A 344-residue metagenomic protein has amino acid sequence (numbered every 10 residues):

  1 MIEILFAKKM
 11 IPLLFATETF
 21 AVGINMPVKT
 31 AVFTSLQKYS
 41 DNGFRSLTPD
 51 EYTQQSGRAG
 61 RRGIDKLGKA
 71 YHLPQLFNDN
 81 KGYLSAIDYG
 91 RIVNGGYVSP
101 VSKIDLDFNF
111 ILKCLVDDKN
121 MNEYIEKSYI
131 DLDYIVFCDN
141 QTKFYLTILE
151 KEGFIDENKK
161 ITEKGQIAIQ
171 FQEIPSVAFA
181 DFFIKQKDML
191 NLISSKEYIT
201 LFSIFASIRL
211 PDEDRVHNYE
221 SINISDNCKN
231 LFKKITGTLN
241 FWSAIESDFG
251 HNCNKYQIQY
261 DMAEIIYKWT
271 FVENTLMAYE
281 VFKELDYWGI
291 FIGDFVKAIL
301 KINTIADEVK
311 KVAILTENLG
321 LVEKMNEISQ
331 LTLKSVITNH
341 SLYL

Functional and structural regions predicted by a protein language model:
M1-F6, Y97-I204: C-terminal accessory/connector segments of nucleic-acid motor ATPases
M1-T17: Conserved helicase ATPase core of P-loop NTP-dependent helicases/translocases
I4-K8, I24-N25, G63-I64: Conserved catalytic network of the ASCE P-loop NTPase/AAA+ motor domain
L14-T17, A31-T34, D65, L73-P74 (+2 more regions): Generic beta-strand/beta-sheet core signal
T17-V22, M26: Conserved helicase motor
M26, T30-S40, R45-D88: Conserved segment of the helicase C-terminal RecA-like domain
K69-D79, K160-I167, N218-C228: A glycine-rich phosphate-binding loop feature that marks nucleotide/adenosyl-phosphate handling sites
F171-L344: C-terminal accessory/interaction regions of large nucleic acid-associated machines
